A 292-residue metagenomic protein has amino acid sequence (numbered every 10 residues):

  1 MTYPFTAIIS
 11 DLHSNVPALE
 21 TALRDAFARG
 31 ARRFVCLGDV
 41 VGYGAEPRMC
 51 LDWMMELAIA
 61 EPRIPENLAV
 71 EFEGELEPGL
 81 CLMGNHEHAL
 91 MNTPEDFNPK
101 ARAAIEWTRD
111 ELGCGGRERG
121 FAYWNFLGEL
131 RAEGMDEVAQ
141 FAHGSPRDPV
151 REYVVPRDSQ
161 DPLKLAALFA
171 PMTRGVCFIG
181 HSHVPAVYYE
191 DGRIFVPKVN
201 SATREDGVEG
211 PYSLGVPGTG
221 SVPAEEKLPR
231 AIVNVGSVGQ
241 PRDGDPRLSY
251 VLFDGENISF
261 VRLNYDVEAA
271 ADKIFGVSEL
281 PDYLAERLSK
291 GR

Functional and structural regions predicted by a protein language model:
M1-I59, P65-V70: N-terminal active-site segment of His-dependent metallophosphoesterases
T2-T6, G134-F141, E226-I232: Beta-strand-turn-beta hairpins that frame and shape the catalytic cleft of phosphate-ester-processing enzymes
I9-S10, F34-G38, Y43, L80-N85 (+3 more regions): Active-site neighborhood of phospho(di)ester-bond hydrolases with catalytic His/Asp-centered motifs
H13-A18, G42-A45, H86-M91, R147-P149 (+2 more regions): Active-site environment of divalent metal-dependent phosphoester hydrolases
T21-R24, M49-D52, E95-N98, V155-P156 (+2 more regions): Short, glycine/charged-enriched secondary-structure capping and boundary segments
A26-A31, D136, A170-T173, E226-K227 (+1 more regions): Glycine-rich phosphate-binding loop signature in dinucleotide/nucleotide-binding domains
E56-D148, E152-T173: Active-site neighborhood of divalent metal-dependent phosphoester bond hydrolases
E190-R292: Acidic, His/Gly-rich catalytic cores of divalent-metal-dependent hydrolytic chemistry
